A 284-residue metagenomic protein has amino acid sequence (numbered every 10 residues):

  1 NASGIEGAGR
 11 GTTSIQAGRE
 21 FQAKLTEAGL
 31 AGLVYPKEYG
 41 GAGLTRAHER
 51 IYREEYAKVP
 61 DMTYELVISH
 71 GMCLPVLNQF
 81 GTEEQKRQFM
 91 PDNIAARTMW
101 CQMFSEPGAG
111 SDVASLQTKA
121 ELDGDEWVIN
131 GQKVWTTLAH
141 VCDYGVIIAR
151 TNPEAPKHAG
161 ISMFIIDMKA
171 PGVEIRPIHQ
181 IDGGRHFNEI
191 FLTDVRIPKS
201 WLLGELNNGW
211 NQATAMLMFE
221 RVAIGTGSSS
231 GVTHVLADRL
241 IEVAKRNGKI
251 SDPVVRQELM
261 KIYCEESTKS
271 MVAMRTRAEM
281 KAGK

Functional and structural regions predicted by a protein language model:
N1-V67, E84-A95, M99, G108 (+5 more regions): Amphipathic, small/basic residue-rich leader segments at the start of a protein or domain
G29, Y52-A57, I148-R150, I165-P171 (+1 more regions): Short Ser/Thr-interspersed hydrophobic loop/turn segments at strand-loop and sheet-helix junctions that line or gate
L44-R46, D112-A114, L138-C142, K157-G160 (+1 more regions): Short glycine/proline-enriched turns and hinge-like loops at secondary-structure junctions
G71-F80, L240, R246: Helix-loop "lid/cap" segments that line or gate small-molecule binding pockets
A109-S111, V134-A139, I181-D182: Glycine-rich phosphate/pyrophosphate-binding beta-alpha loops
T118-E121: A structural signal for short hydrophobic beta-strand segments in well-ordered beta-sheet cores
D125-E126, N130-R176: A short core secondary-structure module
G172-A273, E279: Glycine-rich beta->alpha junctions and the first turn(s) of the following alpha-helix
